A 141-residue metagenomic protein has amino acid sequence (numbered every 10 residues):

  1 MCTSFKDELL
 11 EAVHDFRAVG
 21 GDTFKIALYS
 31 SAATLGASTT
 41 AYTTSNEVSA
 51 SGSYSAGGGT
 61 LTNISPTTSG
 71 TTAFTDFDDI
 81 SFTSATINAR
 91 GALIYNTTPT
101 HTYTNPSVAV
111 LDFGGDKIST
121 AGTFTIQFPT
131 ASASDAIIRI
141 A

Functional and structural regions predicted by a protein language model:
M1-R90, T97-A141: Small cysteine-rich, disulfide-bonded extracellular modules of the LU/uPAR three-finger superfamily and closely related
